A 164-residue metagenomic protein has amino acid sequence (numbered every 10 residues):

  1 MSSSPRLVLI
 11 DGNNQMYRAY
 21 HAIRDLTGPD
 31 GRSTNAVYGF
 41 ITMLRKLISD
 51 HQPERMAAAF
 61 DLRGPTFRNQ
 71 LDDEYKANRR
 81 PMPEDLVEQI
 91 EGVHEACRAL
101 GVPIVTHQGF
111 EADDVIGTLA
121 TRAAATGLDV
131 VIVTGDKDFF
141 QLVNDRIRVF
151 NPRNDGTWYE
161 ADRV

Functional and structural regions predicted by a protein language model:
S2-V133, K137-E160: Noncatalytic, basic helical substrate-engagement surface that gates or grips nucleic-acid strands
R163: Conserved phosphate-handling catalytic cores of large alpha/beta enzymes
